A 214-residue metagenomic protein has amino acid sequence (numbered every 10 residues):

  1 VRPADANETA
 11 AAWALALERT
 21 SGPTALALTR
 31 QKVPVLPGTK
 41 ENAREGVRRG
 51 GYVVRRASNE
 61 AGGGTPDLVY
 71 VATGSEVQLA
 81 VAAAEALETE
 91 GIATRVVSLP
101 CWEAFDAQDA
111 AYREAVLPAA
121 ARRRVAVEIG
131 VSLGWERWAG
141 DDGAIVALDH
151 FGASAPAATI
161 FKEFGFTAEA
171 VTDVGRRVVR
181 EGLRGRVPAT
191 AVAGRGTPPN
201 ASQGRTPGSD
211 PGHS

Functional and structural regions predicted by a protein language model:
V1-A6: Active-site nucleophile and cofactor-binding loops and adjacent substrate-binding regions of central metabolic enzymes
T9-A12, A16-R195, N200, H213-S214: Thiamine diphosphate
Q203-P211: Short, often N-terminal, low-complexity regions that either remain intrinsically disordered or form a short helix
